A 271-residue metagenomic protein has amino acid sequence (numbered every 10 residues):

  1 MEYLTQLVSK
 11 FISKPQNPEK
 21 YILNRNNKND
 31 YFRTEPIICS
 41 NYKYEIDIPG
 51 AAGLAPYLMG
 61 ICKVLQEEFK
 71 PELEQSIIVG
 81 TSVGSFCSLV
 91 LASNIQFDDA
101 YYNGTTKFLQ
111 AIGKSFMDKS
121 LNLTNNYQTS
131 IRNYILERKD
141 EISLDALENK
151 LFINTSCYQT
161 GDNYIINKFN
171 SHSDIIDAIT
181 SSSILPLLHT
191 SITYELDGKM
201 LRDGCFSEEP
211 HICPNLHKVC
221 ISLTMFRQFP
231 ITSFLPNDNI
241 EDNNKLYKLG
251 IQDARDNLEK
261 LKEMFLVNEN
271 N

Functional and structural regions predicted by a protein language model:
M1-V79, L89-N271: Patatin-like phospholipase
G80, G84: Gly/Ala-rich beta-loop-alpha elbow adjacent to hydrolase catalytic centers
